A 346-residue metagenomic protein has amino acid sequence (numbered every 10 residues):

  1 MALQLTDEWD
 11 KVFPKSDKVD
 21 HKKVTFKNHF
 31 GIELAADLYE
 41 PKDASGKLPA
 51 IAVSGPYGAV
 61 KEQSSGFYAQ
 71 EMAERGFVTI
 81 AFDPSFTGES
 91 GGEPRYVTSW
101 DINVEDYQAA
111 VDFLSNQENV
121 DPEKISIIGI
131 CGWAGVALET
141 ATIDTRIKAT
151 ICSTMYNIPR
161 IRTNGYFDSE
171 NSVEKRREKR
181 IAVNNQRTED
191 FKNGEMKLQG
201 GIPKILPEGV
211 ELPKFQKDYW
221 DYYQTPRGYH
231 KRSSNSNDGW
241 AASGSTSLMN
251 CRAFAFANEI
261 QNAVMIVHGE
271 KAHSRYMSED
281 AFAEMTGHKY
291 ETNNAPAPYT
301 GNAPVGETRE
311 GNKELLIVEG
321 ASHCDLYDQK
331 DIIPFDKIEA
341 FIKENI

Functional and structural regions predicted by a protein language model:
L3-G46, Y327: N-terminal cap/lid segment of alpha/beta-hydrolase-fold proteins
K47-P56: Short beta-strand element of the alpha/beta-hydrolase
G58-Q70, P84: The serine-hydrolase catalytic nucleophile loop
K61, T87-P122, D328-P334: Catalytic nucleophile-loop/oxyanion-hole region of alpha/beta-hydrolase and closely related hydrolase-like folds
E71-G91: Conserved alpha/beta-hydrolase
L138-T225: Alpha/beta-hydrolase-fold enzymes
I260, I266-H268: Short beta-strand/loop motif that positions the catalytic acidic residue of the alpha/beta-hydrolase fold
E319-C324, D328-I346: Catalytic active-site module of serine/aspartate enzymes centered on a nucleophile-bearing elbow/loop
